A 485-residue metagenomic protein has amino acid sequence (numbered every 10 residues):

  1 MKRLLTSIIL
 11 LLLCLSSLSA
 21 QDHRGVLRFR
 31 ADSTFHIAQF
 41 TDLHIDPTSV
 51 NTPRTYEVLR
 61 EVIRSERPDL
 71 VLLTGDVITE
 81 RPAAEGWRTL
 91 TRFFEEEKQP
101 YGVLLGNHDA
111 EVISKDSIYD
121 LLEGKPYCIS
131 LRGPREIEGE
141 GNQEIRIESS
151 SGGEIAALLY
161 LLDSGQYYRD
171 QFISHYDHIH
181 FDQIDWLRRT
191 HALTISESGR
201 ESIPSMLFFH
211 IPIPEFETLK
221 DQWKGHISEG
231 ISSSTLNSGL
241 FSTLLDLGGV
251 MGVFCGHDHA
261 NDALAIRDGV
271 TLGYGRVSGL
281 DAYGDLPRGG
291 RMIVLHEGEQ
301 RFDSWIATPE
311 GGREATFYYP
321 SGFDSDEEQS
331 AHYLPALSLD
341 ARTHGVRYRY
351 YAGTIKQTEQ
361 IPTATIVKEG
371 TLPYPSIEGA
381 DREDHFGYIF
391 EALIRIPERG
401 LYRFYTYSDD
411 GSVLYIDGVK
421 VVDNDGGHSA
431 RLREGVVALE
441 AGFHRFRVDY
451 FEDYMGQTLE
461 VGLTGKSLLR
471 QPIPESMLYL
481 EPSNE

Functional and structural regions predicted by a protein language model:
S19-T89: N-terminal active-site segment of His-dependent metallophosphoesterases
D22-H23, R88-G199, R291-H296: Extended active-site neighborhood of metal-dependent phosphoesterases/phosphodiesterases
V26, F40, Q143-G153, L240-L245 (+1 more regions): Binuclear metal-dependent phosphoesterase catalytic core
T34-P47, A156-Q166, F208, V270-V277: Active-site-proximal beta-strand elements of phosphoester/diester hydrolases
A38-Y56, I78-E85, I129, R169-H178 (+2 more regions): Acidic/histidine-rich helix-loop elements that form or flank divalent-metal/phosphate-binding sites at the catalytic
D46-T48, T79-A84, V103-S114, Y167-D170 (+4 more regions): Active-site environment of divalent metal-dependent phosphoester hydrolases
R67-D69, L158-L161, I173-D262: His/acidic metal-ligating clusters that form di-metal
Q329-E485: Acidic/polar, compositionally biased interaction segments
